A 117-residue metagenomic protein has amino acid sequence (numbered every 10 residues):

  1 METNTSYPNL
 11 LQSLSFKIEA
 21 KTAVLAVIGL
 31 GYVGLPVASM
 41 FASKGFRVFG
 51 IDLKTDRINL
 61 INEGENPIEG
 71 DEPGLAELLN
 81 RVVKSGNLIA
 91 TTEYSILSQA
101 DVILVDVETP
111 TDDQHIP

Functional and structural regions predicted by a protein language model:
M1-P117: Structural/interface elements that position substrates and couple domains in central-metabolism enzymes
